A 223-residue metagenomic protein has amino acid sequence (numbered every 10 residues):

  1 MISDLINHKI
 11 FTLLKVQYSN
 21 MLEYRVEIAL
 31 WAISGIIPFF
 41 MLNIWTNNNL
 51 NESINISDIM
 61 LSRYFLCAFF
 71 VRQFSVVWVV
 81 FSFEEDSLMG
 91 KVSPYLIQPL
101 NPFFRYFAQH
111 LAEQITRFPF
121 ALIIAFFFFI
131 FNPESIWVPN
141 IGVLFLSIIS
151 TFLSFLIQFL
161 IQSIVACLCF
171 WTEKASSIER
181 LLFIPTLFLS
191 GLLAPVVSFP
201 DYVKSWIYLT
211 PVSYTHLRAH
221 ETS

Functional and structural regions predicted by a protein language model:
M1-T12, Y208-L209: Short, membrane-interfacial amphipathic segments enriched in basic
Y18-I33: Membrane-interface helix starts
A32-Q73: Transmembrane helix-boundary elements of multi-pass transport/secretion proteins, especially ABC-type permease modules
F39, N43, E113-F129, F159: Hydrophobic alpha-helical transmembrane segments in multi-pass membrane proteins
L61-A125: Hydrophobic alpha-helical transmembrane segments of multi-pass membrane transport proteins
F127-I148: Membrane-interfacial helix-loop-helix connectors in multipass membrane proteins
S150-L187, L193-F199: A structural motif at transmembrane helix-loop-helix junctions in multipass membrane proteins
T215-T222: Conserved small/polar residues in nucleotide/adenosyl-binding loops
